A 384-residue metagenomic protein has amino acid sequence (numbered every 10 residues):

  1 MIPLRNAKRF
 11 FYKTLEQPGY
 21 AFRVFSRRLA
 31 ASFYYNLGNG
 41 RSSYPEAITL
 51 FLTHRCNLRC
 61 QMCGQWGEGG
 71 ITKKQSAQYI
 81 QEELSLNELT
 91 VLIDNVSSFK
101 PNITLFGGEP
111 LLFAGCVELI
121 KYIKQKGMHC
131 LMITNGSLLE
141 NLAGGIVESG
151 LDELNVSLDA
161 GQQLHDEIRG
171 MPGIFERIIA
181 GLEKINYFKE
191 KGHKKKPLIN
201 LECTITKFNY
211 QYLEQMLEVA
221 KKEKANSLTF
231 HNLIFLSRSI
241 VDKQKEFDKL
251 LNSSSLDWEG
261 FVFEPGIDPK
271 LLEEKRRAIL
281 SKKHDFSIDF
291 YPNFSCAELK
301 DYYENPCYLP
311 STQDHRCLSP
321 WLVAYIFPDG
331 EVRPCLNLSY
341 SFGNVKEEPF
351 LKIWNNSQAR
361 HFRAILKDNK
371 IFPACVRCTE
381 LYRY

Functional and structural regions predicted by a protein language model:
I2, S149, E153-R316, L322 (+4 more regions): Radical SAM enzyme [4Fe-4S]-AdoMet core and its adjacent flexible, acidic and glycine-rich loops/tails across
R5-E153: Conserved alpha-helical substructure of the radical SAM core
F10, A31-S32, G38-E46, W66 (+1 more regions): Flexible mid-to-C-terminal extensions adjoining Fe-S/redox cofactors in radical SAM and related proteins
G67, G107, L158, N232 (+1 more regions): Residues that line or immediately flank small-molecule/substrate-binding pockets and catalytic motifs
I80-N87, P172, E176, K207 (+1 more regions): Conserved phosphate-coordination/catalytic loops
L112-F113, L139, T206-N209, G343: Alpha-helix N-cap/loop-to-helix initiation residues
G115, L142, Q211-Y212, K282 (+2 more regions): Residue-level recognition of alpha-helix termini/interfacial anchor residues
